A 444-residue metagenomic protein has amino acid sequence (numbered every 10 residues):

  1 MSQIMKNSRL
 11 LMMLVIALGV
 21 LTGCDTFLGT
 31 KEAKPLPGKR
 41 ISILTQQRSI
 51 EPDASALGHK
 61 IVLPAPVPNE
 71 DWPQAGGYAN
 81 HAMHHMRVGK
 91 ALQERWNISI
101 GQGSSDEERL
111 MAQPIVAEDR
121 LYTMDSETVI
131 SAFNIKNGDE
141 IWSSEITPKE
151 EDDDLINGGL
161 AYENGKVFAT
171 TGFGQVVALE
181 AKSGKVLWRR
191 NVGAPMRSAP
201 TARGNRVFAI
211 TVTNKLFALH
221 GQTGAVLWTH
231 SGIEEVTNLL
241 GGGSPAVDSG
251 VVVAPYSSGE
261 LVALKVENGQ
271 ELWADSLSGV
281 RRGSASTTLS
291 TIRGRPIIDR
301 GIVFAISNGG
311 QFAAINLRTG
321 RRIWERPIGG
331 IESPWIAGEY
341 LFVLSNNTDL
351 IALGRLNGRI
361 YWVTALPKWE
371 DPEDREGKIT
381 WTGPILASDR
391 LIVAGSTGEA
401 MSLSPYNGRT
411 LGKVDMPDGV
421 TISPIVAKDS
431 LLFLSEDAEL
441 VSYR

Functional and structural regions predicted by a protein language model:
V20-G23: C-terminal motif of bacterial Sec signal peptides marking the signal peptidase cleavage site
D25-L28: Bacterial signal peptide processing site
K34-P52, G58-R95, E271: Blade/loop signatures of beta-propeller domains
W96-I115, S143-A161, L187-R203, V226-D248 (+4 more regions): Extracytoplasmic beta-rich repeat domains
D125-S126, L155, N164, T171-G172 (+8 more regions): Structural signature of WD-repeat beta-propellers
S131, V177, F217, V262 (+4 more regions): WD40 beta-propeller blade core
N134-G138, E180-S183, H220-G224, V266-G269 (+3 more regions): Short loop/turn segments that connect beta-strands within beta-propeller blades
